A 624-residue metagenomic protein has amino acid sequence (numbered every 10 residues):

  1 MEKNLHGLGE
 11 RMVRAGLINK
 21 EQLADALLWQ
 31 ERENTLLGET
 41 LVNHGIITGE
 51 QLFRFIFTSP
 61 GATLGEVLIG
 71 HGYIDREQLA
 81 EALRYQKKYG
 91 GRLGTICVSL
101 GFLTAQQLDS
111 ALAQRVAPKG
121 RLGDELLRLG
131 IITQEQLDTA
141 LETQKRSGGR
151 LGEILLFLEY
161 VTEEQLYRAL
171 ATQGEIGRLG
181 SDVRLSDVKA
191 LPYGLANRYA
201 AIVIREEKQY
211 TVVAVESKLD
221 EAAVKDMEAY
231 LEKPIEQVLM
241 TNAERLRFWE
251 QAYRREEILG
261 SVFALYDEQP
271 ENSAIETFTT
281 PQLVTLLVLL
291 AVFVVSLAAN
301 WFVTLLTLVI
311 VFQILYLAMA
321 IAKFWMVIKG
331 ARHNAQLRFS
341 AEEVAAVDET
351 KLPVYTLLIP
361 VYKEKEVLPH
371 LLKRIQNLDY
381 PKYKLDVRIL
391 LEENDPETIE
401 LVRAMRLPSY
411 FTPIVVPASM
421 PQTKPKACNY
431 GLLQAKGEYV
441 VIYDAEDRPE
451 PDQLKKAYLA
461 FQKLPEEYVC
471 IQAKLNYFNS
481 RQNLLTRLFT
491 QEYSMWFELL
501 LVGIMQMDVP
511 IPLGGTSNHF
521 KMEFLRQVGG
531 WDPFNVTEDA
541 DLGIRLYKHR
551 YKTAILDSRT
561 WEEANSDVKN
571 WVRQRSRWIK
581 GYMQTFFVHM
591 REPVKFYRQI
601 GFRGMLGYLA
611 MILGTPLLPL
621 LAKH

Functional and structural regions predicted by a protein language model:
M1-L239, A243-R247: Non-catalytic accessory regions
I258-V347: N-terminal membrane-anchoring/stem segments of glycan-assembly enzymes
L265-L286, M507-V509, D567-H624: Basic/Trp-rich segment in TM-proximal cytosolic loops or flexible interdomain/linker regions
I321-L357, V361-Y383: N-terminal signal-anchor transmembrane helix
Q376-S419: Acidic donor-binding segment of Leloir-type glycosyltransferases
A404-Y439, P451-V536, V568, S576-F587: Long helical/loop segments within the catalytic core of UDP-sugar-dependent glycosyltransferases, especially the large
D444-R448, W531-F534, L546: The conserved acidic donor/metal-binding loop of glycosyltransferases
G543-W561: Catalytic donor-sugar/metal-binding loop of nucleotide-sugar-dependent glycosyltransferases
